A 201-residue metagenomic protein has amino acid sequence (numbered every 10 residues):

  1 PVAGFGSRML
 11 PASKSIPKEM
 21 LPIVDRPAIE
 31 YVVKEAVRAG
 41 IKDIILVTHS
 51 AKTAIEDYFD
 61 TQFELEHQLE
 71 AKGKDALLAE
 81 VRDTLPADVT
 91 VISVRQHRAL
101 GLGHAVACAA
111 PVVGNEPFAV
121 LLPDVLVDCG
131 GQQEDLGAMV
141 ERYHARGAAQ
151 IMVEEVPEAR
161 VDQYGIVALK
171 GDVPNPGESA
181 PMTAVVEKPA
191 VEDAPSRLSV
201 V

Functional and structural regions predicted by a protein language model:
P1-L77, V91, Q96, Q132-A138: N-terminal glycine-rich phosphate-binding loop and ensuing alpha1 helix
F5, H97, E154, V186-P189: Short, well-ordered turn and helix-capping elements at secondary-structure junctions
M9-L10, D128-G130, A194-P195: A generic structural signal for short coil/turn motifs at secondary-structure boundaries
A12-S13, V120, V161-D162, R197-L198: Short glycine/proline-enriched turns and hinge-like loops at secondary-structure junctions
P22, S93-R95, I151, A184-E187: Structural signal for conserved beta-strand scaffold positions within catalytic alpha/beta enzyme cores
A28-Y31, H104-C108, A184: Well-ordered alpha-helical segments embedded in enzymatic catalytic cores
D57, E64-Q68, D75-G171, N175: Conserved beta-loop-beta/alpha segment of the NTase-like Rossmann-fold superfamily that binds/positions NTPs
K170-V200: A short, charged helix-loop
